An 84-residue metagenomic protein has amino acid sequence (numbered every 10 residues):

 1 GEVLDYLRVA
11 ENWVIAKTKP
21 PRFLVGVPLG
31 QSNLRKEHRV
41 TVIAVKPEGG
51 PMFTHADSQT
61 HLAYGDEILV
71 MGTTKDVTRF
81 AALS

Functional and structural regions predicted by a protein language model:
G1-V25: Flexible, Lys/Arg-rich cytosolic regulatory linkers and terminal tails that connect or flank
L24-S84: Cytosolic Rossmann-like ligand/nucleotide-binding regulatory domains
